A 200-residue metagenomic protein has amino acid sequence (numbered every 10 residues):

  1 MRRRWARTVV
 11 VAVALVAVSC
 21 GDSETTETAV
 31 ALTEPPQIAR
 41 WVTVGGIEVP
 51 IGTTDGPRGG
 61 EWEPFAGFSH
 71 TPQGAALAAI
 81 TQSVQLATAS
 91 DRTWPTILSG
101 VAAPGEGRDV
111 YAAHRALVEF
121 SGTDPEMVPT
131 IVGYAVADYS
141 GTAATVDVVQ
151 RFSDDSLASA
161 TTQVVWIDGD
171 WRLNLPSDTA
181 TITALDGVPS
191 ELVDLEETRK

Functional and structural regions predicted by a protein language model:
R2-T8, A17-S19, D168, A184 (+1 more regions): Basic/polar, acidic-poor N-terminal "presequence/leader" segments that form or can form short amphipathic helices
R4-G74: Juxtamembrane and targeting peptides
P35, A39, V49, L175-K200: Low-complexity, intrinsically disordered terminal/linker segments enriched in charged and Gly/Pro repeats
I47-L117: Core segments of small alpha/beta cavity-forming domains
A103-G107, Y111-D154: Surface-exposed, charged secondary-structure patches
V132-Y134, A160-V165, G169: Hydrophobic/aromatic beta-strand elements that line small-molecule binding cavities or substrate pockets in beta-rich
S140, V148-F152, T162-W166, L175-D178: A mature extracytoplasmic/lumenal domain signature
D155-S159, I182-T183: Extracytoplasmic/secreted cell-surface and envelope-processing proteins
